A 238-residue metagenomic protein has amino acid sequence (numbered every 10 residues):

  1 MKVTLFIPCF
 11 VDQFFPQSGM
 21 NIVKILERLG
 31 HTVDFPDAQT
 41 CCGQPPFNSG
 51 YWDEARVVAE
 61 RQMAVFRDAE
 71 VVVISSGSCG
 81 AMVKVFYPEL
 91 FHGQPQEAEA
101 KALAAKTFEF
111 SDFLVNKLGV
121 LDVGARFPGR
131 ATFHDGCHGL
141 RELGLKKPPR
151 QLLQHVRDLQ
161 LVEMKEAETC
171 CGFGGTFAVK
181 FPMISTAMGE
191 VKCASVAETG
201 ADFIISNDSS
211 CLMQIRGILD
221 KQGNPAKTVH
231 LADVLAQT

Functional and structural regions predicted by a protein language model:
M1-T238: Iron-sulfur cluster-binding electron-transfer modules in prokaryotic oxidoreductases
